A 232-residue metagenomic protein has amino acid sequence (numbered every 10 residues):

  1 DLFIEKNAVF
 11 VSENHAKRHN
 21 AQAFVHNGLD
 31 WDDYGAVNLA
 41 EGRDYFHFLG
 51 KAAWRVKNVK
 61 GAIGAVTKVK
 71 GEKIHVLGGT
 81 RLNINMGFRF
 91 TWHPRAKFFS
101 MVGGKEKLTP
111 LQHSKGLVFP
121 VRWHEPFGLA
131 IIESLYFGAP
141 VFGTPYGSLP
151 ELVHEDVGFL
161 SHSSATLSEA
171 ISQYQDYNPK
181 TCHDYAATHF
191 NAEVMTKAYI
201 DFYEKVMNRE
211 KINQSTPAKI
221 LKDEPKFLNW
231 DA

Functional and structural regions predicted by a protein language model:
Q22-L29, D33-L77, T188: Conserved donor-binding/catalytic core segment of Leloir-type glycosyltransferases
A53-K57, R122-L129, P150-E151: Nucleotide-sugar-dependent
N85-T109: Nucleotide-activated donor-binding/catalytic signature segment of Leloir-type glycosyltransferases, i.e., the conserved
L108, I131-Y136, P150-E151: Short alpha-helical segment that forms part of, or immediately flanks, the ligand-binding pocket in carbohydrate-active
E125-G128, L135, P145: Short glycine/acidic-rich beta->alpha loop that forms part of the nucleotide-sugar donor binding site in diverse
A139-G143: Short hydrophobic beta-strand element within catalytic cores of glycosyltransferases and related nucleotide-activated
L152-A165, I171-D176: Conserved acidic donor-binding segment of nucleotide-sugar-dependent glycosyltransferases
Q173-N229: A charged, aromatic-enriched C-terminal amphipathic alpha-helix characteristic of glycosyltransferases across folds
